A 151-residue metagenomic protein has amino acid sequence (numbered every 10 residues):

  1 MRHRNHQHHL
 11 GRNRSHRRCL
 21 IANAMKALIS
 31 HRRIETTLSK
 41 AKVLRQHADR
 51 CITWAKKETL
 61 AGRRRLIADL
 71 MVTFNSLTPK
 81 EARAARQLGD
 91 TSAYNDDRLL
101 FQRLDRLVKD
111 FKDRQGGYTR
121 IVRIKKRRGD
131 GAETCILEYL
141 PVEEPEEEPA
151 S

Functional and structural regions predicted by a protein language model:
R2-H9, C19, N23-S151: Structured, basic alpha/beta domains of bacterial-type, RNA-associated proteins
